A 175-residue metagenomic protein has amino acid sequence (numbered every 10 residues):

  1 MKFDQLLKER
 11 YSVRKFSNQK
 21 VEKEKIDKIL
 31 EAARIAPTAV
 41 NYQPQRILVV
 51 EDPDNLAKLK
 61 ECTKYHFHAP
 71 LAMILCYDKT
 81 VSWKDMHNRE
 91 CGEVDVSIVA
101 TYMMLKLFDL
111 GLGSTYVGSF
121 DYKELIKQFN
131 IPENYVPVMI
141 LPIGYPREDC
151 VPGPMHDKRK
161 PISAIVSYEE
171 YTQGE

Functional and structural regions predicted by a protein language model:
M1-E175: Acidic, surface-exposed loops and disordered segments
